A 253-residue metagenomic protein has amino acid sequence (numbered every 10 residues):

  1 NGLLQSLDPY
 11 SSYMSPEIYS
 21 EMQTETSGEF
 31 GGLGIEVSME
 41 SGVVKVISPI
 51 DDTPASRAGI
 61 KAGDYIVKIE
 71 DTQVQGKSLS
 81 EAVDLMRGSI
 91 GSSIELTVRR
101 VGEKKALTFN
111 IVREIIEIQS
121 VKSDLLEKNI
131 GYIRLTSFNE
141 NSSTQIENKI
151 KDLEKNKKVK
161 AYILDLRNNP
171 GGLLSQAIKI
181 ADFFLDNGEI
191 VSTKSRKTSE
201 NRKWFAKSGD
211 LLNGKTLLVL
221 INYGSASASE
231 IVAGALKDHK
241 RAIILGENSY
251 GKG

Functional and structural regions predicted by a protein language model:
N1-I47, S93-E95, R99-N110, I116-S123: Extended, small/polar residue-biased N-terminal targeting/export presequences and adjacent propeptide/linker tracts
K45-A62, V67-K252: Cleft-lining beta-strand/loop regions that shape enzyme active-site pockets
